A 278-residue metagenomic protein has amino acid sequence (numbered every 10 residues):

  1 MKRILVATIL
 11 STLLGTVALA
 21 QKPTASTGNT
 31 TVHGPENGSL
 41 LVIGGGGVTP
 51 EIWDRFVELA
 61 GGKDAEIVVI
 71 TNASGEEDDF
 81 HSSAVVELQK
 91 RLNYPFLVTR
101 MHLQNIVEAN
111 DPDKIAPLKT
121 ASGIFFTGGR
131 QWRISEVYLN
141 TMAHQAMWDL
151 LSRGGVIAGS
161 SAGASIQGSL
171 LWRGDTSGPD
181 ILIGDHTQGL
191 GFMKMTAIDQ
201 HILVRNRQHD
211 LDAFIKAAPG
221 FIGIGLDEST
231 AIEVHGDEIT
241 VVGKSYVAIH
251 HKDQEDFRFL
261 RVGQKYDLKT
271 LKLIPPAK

Functional and structural regions predicted by a protein language model:
M1-I4: Positively charged n-region of N-terminal signal peptides that target proteins for export
A7-T16: Bacterial N-terminal signal peptides
Q21-D64, D78-L92, L171-K278: C-terminal and late-domain segments of enzyme folds
V42, G123-T127, A158, D199: Structural motif
V57, A65-P112, A116-P117: ATP/NTP phosphate-donor binding region
A116-T120, M142-G154: Catalytic-core regions built around general acid/base machinery
F126-G128, M147-L171: Catalytic nucleophile loop
Q131-T141: Glycine/threonine-rich flexible loop motifs
